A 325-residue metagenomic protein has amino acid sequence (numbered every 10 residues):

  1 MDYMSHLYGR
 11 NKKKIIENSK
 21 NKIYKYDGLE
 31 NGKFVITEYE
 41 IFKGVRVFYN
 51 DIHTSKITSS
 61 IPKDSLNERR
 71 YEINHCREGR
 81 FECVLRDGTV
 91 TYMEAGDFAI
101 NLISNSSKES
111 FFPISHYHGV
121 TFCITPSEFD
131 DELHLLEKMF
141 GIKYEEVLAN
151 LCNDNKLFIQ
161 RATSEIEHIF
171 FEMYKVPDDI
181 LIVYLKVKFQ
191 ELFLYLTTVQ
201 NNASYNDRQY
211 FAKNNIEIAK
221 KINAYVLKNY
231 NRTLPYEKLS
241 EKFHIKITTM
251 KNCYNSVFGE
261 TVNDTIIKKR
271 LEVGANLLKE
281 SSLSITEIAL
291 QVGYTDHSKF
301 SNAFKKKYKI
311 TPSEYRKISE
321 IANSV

Functional and structural regions predicted by a protein language model:
M1-K20, R208, I310-V325: Short, Lys/Arg-enriched, disordered terminal segments
M1-R69: N-terminal low-complexity or simple alpha-helical regulatory segments that function as activation/interaction modules
N67-D87, T125-P126: Glycine- and acidic-residue-biased ligand/ion/polar-headgroup-sensing regions
R80, V84, Y92-A212, A219 (+6 more regions): Alpha-helical bundle regulatory/interaction domains
L185, V226, M250: Conserved hydrophobic/aromatic pocket- or pore-lining residues that grip, position, or stack substrates in active sites
K220-K228, T233, E237-K238, N255-S298 (+1 more regions): Terminal helix-turn-helix DNA-binding modules in bacterial transcription factors
M250, Y254, K299-F300, F304: Short hydrophobic/aromatic patch on the recognition helix
